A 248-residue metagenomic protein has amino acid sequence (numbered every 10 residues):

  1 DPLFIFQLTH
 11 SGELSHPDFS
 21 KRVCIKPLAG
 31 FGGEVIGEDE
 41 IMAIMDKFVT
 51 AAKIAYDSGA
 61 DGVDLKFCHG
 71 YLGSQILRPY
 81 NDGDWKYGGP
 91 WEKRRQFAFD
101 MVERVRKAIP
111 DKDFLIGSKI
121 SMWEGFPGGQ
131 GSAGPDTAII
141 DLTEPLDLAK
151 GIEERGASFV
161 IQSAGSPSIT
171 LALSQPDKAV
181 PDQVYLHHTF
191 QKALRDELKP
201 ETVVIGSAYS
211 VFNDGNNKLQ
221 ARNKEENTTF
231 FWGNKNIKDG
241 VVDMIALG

Functional and structural regions predicted by a protein language model:
D1-L247: Flavin-dependent oxidoreductase catalytic cores
